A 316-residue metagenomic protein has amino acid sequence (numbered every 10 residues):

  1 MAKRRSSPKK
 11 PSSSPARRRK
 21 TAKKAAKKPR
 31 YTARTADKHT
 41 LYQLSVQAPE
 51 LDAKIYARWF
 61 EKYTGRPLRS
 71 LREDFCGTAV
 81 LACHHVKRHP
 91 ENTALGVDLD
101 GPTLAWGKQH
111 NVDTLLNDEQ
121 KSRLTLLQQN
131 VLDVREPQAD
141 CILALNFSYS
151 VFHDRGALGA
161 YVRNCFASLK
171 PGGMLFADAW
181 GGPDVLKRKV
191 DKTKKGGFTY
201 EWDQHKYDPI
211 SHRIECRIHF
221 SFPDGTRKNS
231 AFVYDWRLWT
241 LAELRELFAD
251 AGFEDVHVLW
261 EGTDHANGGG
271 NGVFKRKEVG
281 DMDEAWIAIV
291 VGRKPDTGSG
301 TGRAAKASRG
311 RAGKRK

Functional and structural regions predicted by a protein language model:
P67-G77: Conserved class I S-adenosyl-L-methionine
T78-E91: Conserved SAM-binding loop of SAM-dependent methyltransferases across substrates and taxa, primarily the Class I
G107-K108: Conserved SAM-binding loop
L115-V131: Conserved SAM-binding strand-loop segment of SAM-dependent methyltransferases
L132-I142: A short acidic, Gly/Pro-enriched loop at the edge of an enzyme's catalytic core that lines a small-molecule cofactor
L158-P171: A short glycine-rich, Lys/Arg-flanked "PGG" loop and its adjoining helix->strand segment in the class I
F176-L247: SAM-dependent methyltransferase
L238-K316: C-terminal lobe and adjacent flexible extensions of AdoMet/dcAdoMet transferase-like proteins
